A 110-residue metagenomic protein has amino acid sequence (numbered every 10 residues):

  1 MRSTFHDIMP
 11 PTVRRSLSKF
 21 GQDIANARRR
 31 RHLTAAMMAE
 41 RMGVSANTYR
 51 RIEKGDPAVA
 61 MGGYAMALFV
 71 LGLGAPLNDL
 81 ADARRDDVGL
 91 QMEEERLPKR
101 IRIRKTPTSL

Functional and structural regions predicted by a protein language model:
H6-R30: A short, Lys/Arg-rich alpha-helix, primarily the initiator
Q22-M37, P98-R104: Short basic helix-loop element that most often maps to the first helix and adjoining turn of HTH DNA-binding modules
H32-R50: Short alpha-helical DNA-recognition segment
D56-F69: Short, basic-rich loop-to-helix N-cap that marks the start of a DNA-contacting helix
N78-L110: Short, charged recognition helix plus adjacent turn of helix-turn-helix-like nucleic-acid-binding domains
